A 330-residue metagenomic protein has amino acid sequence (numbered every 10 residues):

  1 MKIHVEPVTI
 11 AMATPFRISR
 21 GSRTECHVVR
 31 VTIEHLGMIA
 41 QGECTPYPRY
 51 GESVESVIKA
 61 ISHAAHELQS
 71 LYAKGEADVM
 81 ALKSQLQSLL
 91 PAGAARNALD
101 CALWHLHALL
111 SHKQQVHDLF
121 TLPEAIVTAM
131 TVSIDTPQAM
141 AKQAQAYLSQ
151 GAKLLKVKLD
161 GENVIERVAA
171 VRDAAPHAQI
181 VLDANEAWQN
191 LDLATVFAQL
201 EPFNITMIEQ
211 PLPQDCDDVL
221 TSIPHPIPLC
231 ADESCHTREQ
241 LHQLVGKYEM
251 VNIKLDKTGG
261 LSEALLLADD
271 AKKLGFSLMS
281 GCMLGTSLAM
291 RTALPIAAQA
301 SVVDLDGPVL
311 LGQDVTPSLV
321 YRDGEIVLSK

Functional and structural regions predicted by a protein language model:
M1-I180, A187-L191, Q199-P202, V315-K330: N-terminal capping/lid subdomain adjacent to the active-site entrance of alpha/beta enzymes
E6-T9, V132, E233, C282 (+1 more regions): Residues at the C-termini of beta-strands that transition into short coil/loop
V157, E162-A298, G312-G324: Catalytic core of soluble alpha/beta enzymes
S301-D304: Short helix/strand-capping turn motifs
P308-L310: Active-site cofactor/co-catalyst pockets and adjacent glycine-rich loops in catalytic enzymes
